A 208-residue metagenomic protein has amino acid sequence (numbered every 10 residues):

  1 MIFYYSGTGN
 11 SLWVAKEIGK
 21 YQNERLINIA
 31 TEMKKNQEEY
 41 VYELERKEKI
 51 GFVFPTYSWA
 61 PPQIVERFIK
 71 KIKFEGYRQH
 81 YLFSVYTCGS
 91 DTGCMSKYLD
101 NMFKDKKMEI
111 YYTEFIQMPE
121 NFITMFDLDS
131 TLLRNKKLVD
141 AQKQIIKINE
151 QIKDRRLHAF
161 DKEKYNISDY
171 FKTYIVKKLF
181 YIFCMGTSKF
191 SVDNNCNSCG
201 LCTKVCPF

Functional and structural regions predicted by a protein language model:
I2, S6-M33, V41-F54, S58-L179: FMN-binding flavodoxin-like domain, especially the glycine-rich phosphate-binding loop
P55, P62, K189-F190, P207: Proline-rich low-complexity regions
Y181-S191: Short, charged alpha-helical interaction segments and adjacent helix-coil junctions
S191-V192, N197, L201-F208: Iron-sulfur cluster-binding cysteine motifs and their immediate structural context in ferredoxin-like electron-transfer
